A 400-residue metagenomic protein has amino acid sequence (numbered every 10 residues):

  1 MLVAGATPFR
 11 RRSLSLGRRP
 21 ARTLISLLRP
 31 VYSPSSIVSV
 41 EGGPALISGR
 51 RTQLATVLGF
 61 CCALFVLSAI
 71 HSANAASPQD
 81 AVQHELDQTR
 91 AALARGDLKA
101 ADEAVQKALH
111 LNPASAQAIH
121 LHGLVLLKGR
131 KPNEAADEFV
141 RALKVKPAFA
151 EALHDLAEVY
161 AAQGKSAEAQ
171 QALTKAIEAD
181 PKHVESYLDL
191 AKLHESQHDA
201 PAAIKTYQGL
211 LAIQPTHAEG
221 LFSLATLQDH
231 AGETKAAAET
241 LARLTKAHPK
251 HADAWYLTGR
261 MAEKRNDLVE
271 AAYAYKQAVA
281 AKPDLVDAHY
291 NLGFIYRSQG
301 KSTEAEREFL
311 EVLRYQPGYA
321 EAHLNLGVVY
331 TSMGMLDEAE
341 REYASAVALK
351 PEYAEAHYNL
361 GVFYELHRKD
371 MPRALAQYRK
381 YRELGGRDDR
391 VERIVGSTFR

Functional and structural regions predicted by a protein language model:
Q79, Y358, F363-R400: Terminal, low-structured helical/coil segments at or just beyond the last alpha-helical repeat
A81-L111, K128, K192, S196 (+3 more regions): Alpha-helical segment of the N-proximal tetratricopeptide repeat
R90, L124, E158, K192 (+6 more regions): Residue-level recognition of tetratricopeptide repeat
R95-E103, K128-R141, A161-K175, S196-G209 (+6 more regions): Structural signature of tandem alpha-helical TPR/SEL1-like repeats, specifically the intra-repeat loop/turn
L111, V145, A179, I213 (+5 more regions): Structural marker of alpha-solenoid helical repeat scaffolds
A118, A152, S186, G220 (+5 more regions): TPR alpha-solenoid repeat register
L121, D155, D189, S223 (+5 more regions): Canonical tetratricopeptide repeat
